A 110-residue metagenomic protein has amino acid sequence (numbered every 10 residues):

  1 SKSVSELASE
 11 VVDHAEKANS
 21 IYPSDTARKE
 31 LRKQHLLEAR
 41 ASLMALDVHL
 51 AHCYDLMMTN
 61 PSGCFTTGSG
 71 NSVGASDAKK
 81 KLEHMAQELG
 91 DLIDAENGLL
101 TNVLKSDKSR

Functional and structural regions predicted by a protein language model:
S1-R110: Amphipathic alpha-helical assembly/interaction segments
